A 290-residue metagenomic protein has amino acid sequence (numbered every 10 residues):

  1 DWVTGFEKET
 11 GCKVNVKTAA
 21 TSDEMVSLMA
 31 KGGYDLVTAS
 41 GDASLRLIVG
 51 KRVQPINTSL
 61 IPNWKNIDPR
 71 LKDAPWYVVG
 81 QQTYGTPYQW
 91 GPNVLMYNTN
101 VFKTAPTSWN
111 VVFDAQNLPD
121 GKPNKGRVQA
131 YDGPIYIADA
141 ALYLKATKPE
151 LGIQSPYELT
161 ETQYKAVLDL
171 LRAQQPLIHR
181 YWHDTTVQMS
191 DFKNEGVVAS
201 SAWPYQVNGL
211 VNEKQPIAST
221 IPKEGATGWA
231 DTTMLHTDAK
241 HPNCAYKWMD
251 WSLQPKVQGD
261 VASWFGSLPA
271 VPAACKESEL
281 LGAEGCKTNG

Functional and structural regions predicted by a protein language model:
D1-I48: Early extracytoplasmic/lumenal segment of secretory-pathway proteins
E24-V26, S44, Q188-D191, V207 (+2 more regions): Short, hydrophobic alpha-helical packing/hinge segments within bilobed ligand-binding/sensory domains
M29, A141, D191-K193, L235: Hydrophobic residues within well-ordered alpha-helices
D35-A39, Y181, V198-W203, A218-S219: Paired acidic/hydrophobic, glycine-rich loop segments that form the ligand-binding mouth/hinge of periplasmic-binding
T38-M189: Extracytoplasmic ligand-binding site segments that recognize negatively charged/polar headgroups
A43-I48, S201-P216: A ligand-binding cleft/hinge motif common to bilobed small-molecule-binding domains
N66, L168-Q174, E213-T237, G282-G285: Periplasmic-binding protein-like
A226-T227, D231-G290: Mature extracytoplasmic/periplasmic domains
